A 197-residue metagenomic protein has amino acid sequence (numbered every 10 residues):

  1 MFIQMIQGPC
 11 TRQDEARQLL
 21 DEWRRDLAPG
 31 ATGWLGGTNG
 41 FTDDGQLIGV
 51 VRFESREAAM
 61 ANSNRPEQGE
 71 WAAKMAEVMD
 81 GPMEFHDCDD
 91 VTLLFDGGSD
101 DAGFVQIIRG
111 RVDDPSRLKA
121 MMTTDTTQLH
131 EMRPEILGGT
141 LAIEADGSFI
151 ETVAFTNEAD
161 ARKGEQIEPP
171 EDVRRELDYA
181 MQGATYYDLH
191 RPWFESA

Functional and structural regions predicted by a protein language model:
M1-I48, R52-A197: Short S/T/G/P-rich N-terminal loop/turn motif that feeds into the first structured element of a domain
